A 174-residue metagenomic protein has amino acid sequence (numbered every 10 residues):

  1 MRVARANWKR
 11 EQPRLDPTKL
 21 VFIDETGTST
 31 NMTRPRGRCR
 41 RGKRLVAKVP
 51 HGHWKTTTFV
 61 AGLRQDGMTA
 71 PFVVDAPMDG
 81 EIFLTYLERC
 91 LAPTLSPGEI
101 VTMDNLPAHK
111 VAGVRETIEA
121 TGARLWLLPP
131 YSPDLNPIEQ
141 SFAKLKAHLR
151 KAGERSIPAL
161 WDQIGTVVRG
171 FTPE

Functional and structural regions predicted by a protein language model:
M1-E174: Short functional hotspots at interaction and active-site rims
